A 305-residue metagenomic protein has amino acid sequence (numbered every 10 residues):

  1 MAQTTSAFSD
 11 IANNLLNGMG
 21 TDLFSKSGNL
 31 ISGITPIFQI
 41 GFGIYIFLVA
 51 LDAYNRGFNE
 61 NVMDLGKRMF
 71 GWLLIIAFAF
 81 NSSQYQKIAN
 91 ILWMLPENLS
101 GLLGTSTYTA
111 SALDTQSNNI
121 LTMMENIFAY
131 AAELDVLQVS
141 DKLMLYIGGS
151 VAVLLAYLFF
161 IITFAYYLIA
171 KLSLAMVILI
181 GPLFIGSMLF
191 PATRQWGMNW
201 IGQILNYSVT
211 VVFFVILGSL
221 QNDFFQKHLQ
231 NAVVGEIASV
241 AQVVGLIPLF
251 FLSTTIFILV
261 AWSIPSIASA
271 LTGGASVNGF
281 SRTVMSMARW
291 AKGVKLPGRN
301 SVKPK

Functional and structural regions predicted by a protein language model:
M1-G43, L51-E60: Binding/recognition "hotspot" determinant
D22, K26-I37, M69, L73 (+3 more regions): Loop-to-transmembrane-helix entry motif
K26-F42, E60, D64, R68 (+4 more regions): Hydrophobic alpha-helical transmembrane segments
F38-A50, M69-A79, S150, I178-I185 (+3 more regions): Hydrophobic alpha-helical transmembrane segments of multi-pass integral membrane proteins
Y45-M69, L168-Q195: Hydrophobic transmembrane alpha-helix segments characteristic of membrane transport and insertion machinery
N59-A77, L95, M198-V211, I264: Alpha-helical transmembrane segments and their helix-start/interface "positive-inside/aromatic belt" motifs in integral
F78-V177, L217-G279: Non-cytosolic segments of integral membrane proteins
S269-K305: Long, low-complexity, intrinsically disordered extramembrane tails
